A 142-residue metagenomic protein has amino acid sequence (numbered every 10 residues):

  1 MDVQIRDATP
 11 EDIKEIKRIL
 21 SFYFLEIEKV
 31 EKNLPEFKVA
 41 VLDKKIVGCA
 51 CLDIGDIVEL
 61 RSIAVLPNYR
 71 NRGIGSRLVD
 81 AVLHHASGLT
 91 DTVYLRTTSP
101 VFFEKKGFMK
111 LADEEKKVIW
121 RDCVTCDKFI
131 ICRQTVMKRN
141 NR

Functional and structural regions predicted by a protein language model:
M1-E28, Q134-V136, N141-R142: Short amphipathic alpha-helix that is part of the acyltransferase structural core
I13-C49: Active-site rim helix/loop that mediates acceptor-substrate recognition in acyltransferases
V39, K45-A64: Conserved beta-strand in the GNAT
V65, N71-H84: Conserved acetyl-CoA-binding loop-helix of GNAT-fold acetyltransferases
H85-T98: Conserved GNAT acetyl-CoA-binding A-motif
T98-V124: Conserved active-site alpha-helix within GNAT-family acetyltransferase domains
K116-R142: C-terminal "cap" of GNAT-fold acetyltransferases
